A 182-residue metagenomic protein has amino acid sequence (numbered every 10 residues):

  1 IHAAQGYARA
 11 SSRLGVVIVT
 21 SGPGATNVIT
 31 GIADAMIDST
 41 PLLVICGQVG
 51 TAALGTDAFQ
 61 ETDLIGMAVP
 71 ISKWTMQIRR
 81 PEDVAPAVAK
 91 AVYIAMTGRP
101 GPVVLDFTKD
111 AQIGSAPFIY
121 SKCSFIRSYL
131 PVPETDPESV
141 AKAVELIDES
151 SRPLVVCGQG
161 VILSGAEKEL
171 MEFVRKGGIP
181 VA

Functional and structural regions predicted by a protein language model:
I1-A182: N-terminal alpha/beta PP-like core and its mobile active-site loop of ThDP/TPP-dependent enzymes
